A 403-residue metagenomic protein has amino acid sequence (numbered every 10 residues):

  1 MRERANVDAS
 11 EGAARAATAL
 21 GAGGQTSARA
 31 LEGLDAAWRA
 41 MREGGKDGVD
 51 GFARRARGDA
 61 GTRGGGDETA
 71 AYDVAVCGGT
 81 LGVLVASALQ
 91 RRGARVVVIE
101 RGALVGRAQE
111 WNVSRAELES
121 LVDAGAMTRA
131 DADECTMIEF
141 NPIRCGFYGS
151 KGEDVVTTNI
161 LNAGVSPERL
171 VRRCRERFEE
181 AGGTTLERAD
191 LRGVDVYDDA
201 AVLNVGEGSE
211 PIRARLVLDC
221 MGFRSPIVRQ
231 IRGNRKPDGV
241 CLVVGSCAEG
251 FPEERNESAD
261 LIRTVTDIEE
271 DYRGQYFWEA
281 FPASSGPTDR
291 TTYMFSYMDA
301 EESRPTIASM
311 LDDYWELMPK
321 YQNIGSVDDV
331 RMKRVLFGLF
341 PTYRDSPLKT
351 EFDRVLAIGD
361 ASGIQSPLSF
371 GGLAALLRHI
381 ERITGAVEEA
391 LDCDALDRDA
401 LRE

Functional and structural regions predicted by a protein language model:
M1-D73, R92: Extreme N-terminal leader/targeting segments of oxidoreductases
Y72-D73, R215, D353: Conserved acidic residues
A75, G79, S87-Q109: Glycine-rich FAD pyrophosphate-binding loop
V98, V217, I358: Generic enzyme active-site microenvironment
A103-F147: N-terminal FAD cofactor-binding segment of flavoenzymes
G149-E168, R290-E301: Helix-loop-beta segment of a Rossmann-like dinucleotide-binding subdomain
R177-Q322, I380: Predominantly flavin-linked oxidoreductase catalytic cores and closely associated redox partners
S284-G286, A300-E403: FAD/FMN-dependent oxidoreductases across multiple families
